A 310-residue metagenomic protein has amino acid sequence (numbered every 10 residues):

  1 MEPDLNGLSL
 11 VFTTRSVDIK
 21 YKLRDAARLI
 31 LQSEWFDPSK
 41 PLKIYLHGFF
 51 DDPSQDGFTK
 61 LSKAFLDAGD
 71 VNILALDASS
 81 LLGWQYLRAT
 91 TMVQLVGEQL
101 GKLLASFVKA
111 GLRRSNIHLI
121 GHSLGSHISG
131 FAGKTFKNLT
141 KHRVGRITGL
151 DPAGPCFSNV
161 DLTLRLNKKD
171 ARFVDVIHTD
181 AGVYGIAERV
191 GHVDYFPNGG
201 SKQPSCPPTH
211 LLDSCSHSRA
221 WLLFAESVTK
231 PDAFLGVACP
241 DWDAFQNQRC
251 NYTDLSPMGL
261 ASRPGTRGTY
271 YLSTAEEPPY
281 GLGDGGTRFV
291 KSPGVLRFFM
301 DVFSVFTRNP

Functional and structural regions predicted by a protein language model:
M1-A75, L81-M92, K102-R114, N138-H142 (+2 more regions): Flexible, membrane-associating and regulatory peripheral segments of lipid-active enzymes
L46-F50, H122, D151: The conserved beta1-alpha1 loop
N116-G121, R146-G149: Beta-strand segments within the central parallel beta-sheet cores of soluble alpha/beta enzyme folds
L119-A132: Glycine-rich nucleophile elbow surrounding the catalytic serine of serine-hydrolase chemistry
G125, N159-T163: Short beta-alpha junctions and helix-cap segments that line functional grooves
G145-C156, H178-G182, G200: Active-site nucleophile loop of the alpha/beta-hydrolase fold
